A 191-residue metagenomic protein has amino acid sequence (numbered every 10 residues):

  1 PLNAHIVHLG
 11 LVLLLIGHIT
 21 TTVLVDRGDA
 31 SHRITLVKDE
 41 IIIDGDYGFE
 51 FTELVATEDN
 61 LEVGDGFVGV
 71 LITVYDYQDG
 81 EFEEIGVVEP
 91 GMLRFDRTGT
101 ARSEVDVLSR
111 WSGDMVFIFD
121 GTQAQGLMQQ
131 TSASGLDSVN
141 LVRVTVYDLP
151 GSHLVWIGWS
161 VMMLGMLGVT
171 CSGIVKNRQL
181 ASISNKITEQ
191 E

Functional and structural regions predicted by a protein language model:
P1-E191: Solvent-exposed, non-transmembrane regions of integral membrane proteins
